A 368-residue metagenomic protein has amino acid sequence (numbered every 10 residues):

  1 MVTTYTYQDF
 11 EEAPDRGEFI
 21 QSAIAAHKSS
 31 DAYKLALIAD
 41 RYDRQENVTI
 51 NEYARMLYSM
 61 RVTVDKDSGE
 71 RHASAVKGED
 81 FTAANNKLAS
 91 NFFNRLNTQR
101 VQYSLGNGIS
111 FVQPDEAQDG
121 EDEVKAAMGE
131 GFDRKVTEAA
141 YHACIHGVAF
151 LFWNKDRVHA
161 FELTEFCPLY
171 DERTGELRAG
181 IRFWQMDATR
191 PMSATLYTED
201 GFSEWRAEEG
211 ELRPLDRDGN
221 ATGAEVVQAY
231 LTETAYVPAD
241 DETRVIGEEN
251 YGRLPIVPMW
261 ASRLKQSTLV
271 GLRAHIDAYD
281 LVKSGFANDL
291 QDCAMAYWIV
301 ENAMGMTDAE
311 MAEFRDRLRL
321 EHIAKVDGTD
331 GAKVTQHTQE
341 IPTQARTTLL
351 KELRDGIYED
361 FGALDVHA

Functional and structural regions predicted by a protein language model:
M1-F161, L177: Extended, helix-rich architectural segments
Q8, I38, N51, T63-D65 (+7 more regions): A structural detector for beta-sheet-dominated domains
F10, F19-H27, L35-I38, Y42 (+14 more regions): Extended hydrophobic/Leu-rich segments
K28, N97-R100, M128-F132, A140 (+8 more regions): Generic secondary-structure transition motif, activating predominantly at the C-termini of alpha-helices
G69, E116-G120, G129, D171-T174 (+2 more regions): Intrinsically disordered, low-complexity coil segments
Q113-D115, V136, Y170, T174 (+1 more regions): Solvent-exposed, flexible loop/coil residues
T137-H146, F150-L264: Extended, regular secondary-structure scaffolds
Y236-A368: Extended, charged amphipathic alpha-helical segments
